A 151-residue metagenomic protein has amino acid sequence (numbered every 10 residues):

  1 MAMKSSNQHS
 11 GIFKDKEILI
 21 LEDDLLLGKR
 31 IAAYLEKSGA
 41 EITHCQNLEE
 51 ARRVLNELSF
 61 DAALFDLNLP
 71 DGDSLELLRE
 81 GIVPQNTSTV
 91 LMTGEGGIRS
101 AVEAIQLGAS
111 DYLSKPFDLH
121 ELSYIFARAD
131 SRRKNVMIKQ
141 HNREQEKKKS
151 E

Functional and structural regions predicted by a protein language model:
M1-L19: Non-catalytic signal-transmission and effector/linker regions of two-component phosphorelay proteins
G11-F13, D24-R53: Two-component/phosphorelay signaling modules centered on CheY-like receiver
R53, N68, D73-N86, E103: Short amphipathic alpha-helix used as the core "switch/output" element in two-component signaling
D66, T93: Active-site residues of response regulator receiver
E95-G96, L107: Short, conserved "switch-loop" micro-motifs in signal-transduction and mechanochemical regulators
G97-R99, F117-A127: C-terminal output helix
A127-H141: The C-terminal output helix
